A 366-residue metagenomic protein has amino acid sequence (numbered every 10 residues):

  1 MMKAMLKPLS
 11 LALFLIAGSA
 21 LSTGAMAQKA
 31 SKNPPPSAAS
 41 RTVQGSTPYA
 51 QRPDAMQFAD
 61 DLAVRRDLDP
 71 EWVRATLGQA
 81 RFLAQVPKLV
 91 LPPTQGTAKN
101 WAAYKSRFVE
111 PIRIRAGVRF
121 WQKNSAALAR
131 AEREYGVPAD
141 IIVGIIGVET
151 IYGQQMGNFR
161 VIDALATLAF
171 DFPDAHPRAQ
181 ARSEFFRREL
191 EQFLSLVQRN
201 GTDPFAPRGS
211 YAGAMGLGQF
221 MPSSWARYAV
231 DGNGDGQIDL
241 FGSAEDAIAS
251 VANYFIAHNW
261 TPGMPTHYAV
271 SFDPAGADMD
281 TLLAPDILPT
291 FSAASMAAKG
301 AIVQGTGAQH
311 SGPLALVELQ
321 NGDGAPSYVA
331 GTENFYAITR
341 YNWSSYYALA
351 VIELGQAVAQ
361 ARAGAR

Functional and structural regions predicted by a protein language model:
M1-L11: Bacterial N-terminal signal peptides that target proteins for export
S10-A20: Bacterial N-terminal signal peptides
Q28-K123, A129-E132: An acidic, Gly/Ser/Thr/Pro-rich helix-cap/linker signature
V73-A84, P138-G153, F193-L196, V251-A252: Short, functionally critical alpha-helical segments immediately adjacent to catalytic or ligand/cofactor-binding
F82-L89, T150-R160, D171-H176, R199-F205 (+2 more regions): Secretory-pathway/luminal and periplasmic proteins that interact with or process carbohydrate-rich
S106-R119, F172-A181, A226-G242: Substrate-binding clefts and substrate-entry loops adjacent to catalytic sites of polymer-processing enzymes acting on
N200-L314: Flexible, glycine-rich surface segments
D273-R366: C-terminal soluble interaction/assembly domains
